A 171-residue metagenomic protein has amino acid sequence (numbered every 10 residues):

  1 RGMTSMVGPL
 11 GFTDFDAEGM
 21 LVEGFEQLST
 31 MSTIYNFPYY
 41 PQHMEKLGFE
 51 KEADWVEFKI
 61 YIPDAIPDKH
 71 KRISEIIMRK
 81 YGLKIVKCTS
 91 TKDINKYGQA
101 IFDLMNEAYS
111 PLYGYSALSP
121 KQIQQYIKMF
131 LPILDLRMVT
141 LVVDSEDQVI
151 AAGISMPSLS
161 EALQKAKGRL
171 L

Functional and structural regions predicted by a protein language model:
G2-K84: Acyl-donor-binding surface of acyltransferase catalytic domains
K84-L171: A conserved beta-strand-loop-helix scaffold within acyl/acetyltransferase catalytic domains
